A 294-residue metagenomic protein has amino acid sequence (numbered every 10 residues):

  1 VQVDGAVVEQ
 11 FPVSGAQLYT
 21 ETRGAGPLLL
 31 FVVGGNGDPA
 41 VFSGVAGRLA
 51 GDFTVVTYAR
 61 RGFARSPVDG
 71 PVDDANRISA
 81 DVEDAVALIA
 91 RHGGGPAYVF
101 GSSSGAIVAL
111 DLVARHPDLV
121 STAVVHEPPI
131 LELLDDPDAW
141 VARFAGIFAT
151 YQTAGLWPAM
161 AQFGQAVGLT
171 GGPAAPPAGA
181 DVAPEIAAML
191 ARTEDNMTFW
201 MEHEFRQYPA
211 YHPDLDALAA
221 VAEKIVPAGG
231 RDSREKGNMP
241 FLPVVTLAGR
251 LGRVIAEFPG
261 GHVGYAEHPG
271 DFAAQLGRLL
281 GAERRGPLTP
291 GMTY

Functional and structural regions predicted by a protein language model:
V1-S14, P71, G281-Y294: Actinobacteria-biased recognition of intrinsically disordered, low-complexity terminal regions
E9-P71: Conserved HGGG/HGGXW glycine-rich cap/lid loop of the alpha/beta-hydrolase fold
F31, V99, V125, P227-G229: Structural beta-sheet core signal
A59-F63, P129, P259-G261: Short beta-to-alpha linker loops that shape the active-site pocket of alpha/beta-hydrolase fold enzymes
G62-Y98, L247: Active-site loop/oxyanion-hole signature of alpha/beta-hydrolase fold enzymes
G95-L134: Conserved hydrolase catalytic core segment
D138, R143-G146, T150-T246, R250-V254: Alpha/beta-hydrolase
L242, G249-Y294: Catalytic active-site module of serine/aspartate enzymes centered on a nucleophile-bearing elbow/loop
